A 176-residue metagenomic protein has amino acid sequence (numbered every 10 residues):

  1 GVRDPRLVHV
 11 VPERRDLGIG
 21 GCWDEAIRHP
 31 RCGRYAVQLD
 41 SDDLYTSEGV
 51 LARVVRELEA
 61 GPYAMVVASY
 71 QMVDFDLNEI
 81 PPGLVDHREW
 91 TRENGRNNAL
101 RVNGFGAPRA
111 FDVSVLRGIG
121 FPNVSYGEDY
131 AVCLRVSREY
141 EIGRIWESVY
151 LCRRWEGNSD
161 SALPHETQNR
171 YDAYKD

Functional and structural regions predicted by a protein language model:
G1-R15: Acidic donor-binding segment of Leloir-type glycosyltransferases
E13-R31: Glycine-rich, basic loop-to-helix element that forms the pyrophosphate-binding segment of sugar-nucleotide handling
G33-L44: Short beta-strand-to-loop acidic/aromatic patch adjacent to the donor-nucleotide binding site
G49-P82: Conserved donor NDP-sugar-binding/catalytic core segment of glycosyltransferases
S69, G143-V149: Catalytic beta-strand/loop signature of glycosyltransferases that borders the donor
S69, P82-V102: Short, flexible, basic/aromatic active-site loop/helix in glycosyltransferases
E93-N98, C152-W155, S161-D176: Catalytic core of nucleotide-sugar-dependent glycosyltransferases
S125-V132: Acidic donor-binding loop at a coil-to-helix junction in glycosyltransferase catalytic cores that engages
